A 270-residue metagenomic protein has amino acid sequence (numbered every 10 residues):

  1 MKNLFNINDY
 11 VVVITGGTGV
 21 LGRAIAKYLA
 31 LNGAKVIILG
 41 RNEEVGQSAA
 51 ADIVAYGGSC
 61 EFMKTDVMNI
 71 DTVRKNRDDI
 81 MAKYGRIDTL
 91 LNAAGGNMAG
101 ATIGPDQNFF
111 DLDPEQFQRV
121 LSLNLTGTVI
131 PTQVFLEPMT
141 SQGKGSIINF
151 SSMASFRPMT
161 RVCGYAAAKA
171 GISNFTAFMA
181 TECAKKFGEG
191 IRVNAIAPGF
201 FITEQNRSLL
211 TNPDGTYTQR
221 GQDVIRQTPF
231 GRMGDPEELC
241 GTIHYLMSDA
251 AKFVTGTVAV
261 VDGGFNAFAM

Functional and structural regions predicted by a protein language model:
K2-L4, H244, T255-M270: Short C-terminal tail/terminal secondary-structure segment of NAD(P)H-dependent dehydrogenase/reductase domains
T18-G19, N42: Conserved glycine-rich cofactor-binding loop
A34-S48: Conserved glycine-rich Rossmann-like NAD(P)H-binding loop of the short-chain dehydrogenase/reductase
A101-Q118, V224: Substrate-binding pocket helix/loop in short-chain dehydrogenase/reductase
T132, A168: Active-site helix of classical SDR
S152: Residue(s) in the substrate-gating loop at a strand-loop-helix junction that position the organic substrate next
F187, R192, V254-G256: Short, small/polar-rich loop/turn modules that mediate ligand/substrate recognition or access, typified
